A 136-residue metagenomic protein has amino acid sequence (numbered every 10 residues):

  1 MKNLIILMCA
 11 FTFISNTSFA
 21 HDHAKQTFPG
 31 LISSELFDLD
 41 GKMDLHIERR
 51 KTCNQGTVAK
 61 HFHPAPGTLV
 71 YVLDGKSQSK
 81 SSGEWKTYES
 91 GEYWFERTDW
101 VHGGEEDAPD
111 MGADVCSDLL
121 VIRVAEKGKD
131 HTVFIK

Functional and structural regions predicted by a protein language model:
L4-L7, N16-H46, F95, G112 (+1 more regions): A short, N-terminal "cap"/entry segment at the start of jelly-roll beta-barrel domains of the cupin/DSBH fold
D40, H63-P64, Y71, T87 (+1 more regions): Extracellular/periplasmic catalytic domains that process cell-envelope and extracellular macromolecules
M43, Q55-T68: A short beta-loop-beta micro-motif enriched in histidine and acidic residues
M43-I47, S90-Y93, D114-L119, V124: Flexible, surface-exposed loop/linker segments and immediately adjacent secondary-structure boundaries
T52, S82-W100: Short acidic-glycine-tyrosine-enriched beta hairpin
T57-A59, Q78, W94-D110: Histidine-centered metal-chelating micro-motifs
A65-S82, E92: Glycine- and acidic-residue-biased ligand/ion/polar-headgroup-sensing regions
D99-D130: Ligand-binding loop in jelly-roll beta-barrel domains
